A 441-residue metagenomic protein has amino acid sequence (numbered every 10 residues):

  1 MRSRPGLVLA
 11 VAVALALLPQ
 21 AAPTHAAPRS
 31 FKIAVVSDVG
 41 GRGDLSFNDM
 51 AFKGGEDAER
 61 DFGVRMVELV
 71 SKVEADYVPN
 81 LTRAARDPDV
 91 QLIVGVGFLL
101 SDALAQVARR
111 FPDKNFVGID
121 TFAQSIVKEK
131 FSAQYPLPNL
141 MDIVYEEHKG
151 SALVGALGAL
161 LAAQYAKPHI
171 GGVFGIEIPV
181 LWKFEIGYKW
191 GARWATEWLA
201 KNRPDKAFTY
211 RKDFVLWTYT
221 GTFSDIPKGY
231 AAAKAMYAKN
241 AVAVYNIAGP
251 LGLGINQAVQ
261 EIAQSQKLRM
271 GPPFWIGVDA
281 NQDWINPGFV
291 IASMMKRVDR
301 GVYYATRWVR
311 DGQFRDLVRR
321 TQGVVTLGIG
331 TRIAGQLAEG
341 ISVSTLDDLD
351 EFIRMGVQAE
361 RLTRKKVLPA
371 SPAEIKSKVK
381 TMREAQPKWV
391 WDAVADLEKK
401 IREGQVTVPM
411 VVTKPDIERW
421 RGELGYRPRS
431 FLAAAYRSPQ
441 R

Functional and structural regions predicted by a protein language model:
M1-S3: N-terminal secretory signal peptides that target proteins for export/translocation
P5-A10, I375: Short amphipathic alpha-helical segments that mediate assembly, nucleic-acid/protein binding, or membrane association
V8-Q20: Bacterial N-terminal signal peptides
Q20-A26: Signal peptide processing junction and immediate N-terminal pro/mature segment of secreted/exported proteins
A27-R441: A residue-level marker of the well-folded mature domains of exported/periplasmic proteins
